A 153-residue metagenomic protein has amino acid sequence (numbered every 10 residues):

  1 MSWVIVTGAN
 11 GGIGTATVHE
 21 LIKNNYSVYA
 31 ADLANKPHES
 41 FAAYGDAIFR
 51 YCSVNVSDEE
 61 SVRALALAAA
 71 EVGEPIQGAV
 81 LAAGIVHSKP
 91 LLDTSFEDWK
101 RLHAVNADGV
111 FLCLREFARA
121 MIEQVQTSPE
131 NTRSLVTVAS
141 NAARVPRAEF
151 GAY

Functional and structural regions predicted by a protein language model:
N10-G11: Conserved glycine-rich cofactor-binding loop
N24-S40: Conserved glycine-rich Rossmann-like NAD(P)H-binding loop of the short-chain dehydrogenase/reductase
A82-S88: Conserved NAD(P)H cofactor-binding loop of Rossmann-fold oxidoreductase domains
P90-L91, D98-K100: Substrate-binding pocket helix/loop in short-chain dehydrogenase/reductase
T94, P146-F150: Active-site "substrate specificity/gating" loop of NAD(P)-dependent dehydrogenases, especially the short-chain
L114-R115: A short, exposed helix-loop element centered on a Lys and neighboring polar residues
S140: Residue(s) in the substrate-gating loop at a strand-loop-helix junction that position the organic substrate next
